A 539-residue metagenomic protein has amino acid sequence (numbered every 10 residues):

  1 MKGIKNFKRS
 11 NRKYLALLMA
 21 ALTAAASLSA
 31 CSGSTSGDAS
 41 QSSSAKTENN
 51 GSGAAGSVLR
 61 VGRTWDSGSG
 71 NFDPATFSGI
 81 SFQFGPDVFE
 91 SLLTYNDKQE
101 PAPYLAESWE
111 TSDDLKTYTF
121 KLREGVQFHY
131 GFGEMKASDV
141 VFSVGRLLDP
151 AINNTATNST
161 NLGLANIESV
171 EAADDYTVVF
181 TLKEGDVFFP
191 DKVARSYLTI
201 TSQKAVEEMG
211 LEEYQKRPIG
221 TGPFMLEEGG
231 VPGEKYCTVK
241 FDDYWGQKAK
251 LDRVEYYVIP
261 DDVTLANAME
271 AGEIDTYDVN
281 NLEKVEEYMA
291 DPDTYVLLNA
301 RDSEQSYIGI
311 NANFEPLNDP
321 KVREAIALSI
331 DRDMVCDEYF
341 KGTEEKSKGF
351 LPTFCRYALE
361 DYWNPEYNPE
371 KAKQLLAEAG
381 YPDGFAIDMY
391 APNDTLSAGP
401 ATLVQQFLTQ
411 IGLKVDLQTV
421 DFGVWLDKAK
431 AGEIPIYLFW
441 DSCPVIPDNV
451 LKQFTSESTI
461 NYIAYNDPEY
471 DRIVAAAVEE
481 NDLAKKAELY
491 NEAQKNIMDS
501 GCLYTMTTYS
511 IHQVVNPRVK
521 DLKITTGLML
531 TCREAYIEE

Functional and structural regions predicted by a protein language model:
G62-D113, G145, I219-T221: N-terminal lobe/hinge region of extracytoplasmic solute-binding protein
R63-Q83, L105-A106, F132-G133, F189-L198 (+2 more regions): A structural "hinge/loop" feature
E100, A194-A249, R253, V263 (+2 more regions): Gly/Pro-rich hinge or "lid" segments in bacterial periplasmic/extracellular proteins
E107-N153, A268, P316: Aromatic- and charge-enriched surface segment that lines or borders ligand/interaction sites
T157-K204: Surface-exposed binding/hinge segments that line and control ligand-binding clefts or catalytic entry sites
F241-E287, K414: Ligand-site clamp/hinge motif
K341, E345-E378, L396-A398: Structural transition elements
D416-W425, V450-P517, E539: Extracytoplasmic/peripheral linker and loop segments enriched in polar/acidic and small residues with frequent Thr/Pro
